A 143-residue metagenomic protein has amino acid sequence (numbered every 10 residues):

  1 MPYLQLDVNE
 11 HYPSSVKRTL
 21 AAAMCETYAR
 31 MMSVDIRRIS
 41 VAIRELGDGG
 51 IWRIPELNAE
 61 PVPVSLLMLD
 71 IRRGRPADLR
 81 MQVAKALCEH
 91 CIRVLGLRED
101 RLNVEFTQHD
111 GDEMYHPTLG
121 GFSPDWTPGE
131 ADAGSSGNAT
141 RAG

Functional and structural regions predicted by a protein language model:
M1-G143: A domain-level signal for the structural core that forms small-molecule/cofactor-binding pockets and catalytic centers
